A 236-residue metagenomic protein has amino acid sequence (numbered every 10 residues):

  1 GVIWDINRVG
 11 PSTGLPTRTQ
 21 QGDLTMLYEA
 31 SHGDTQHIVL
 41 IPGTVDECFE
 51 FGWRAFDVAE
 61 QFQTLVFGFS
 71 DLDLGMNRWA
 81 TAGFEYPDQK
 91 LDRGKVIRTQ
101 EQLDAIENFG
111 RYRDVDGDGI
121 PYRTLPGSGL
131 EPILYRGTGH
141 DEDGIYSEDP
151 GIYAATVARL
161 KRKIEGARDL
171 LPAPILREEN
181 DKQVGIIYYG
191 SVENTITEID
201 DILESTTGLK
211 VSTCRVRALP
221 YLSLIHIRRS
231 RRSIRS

Functional and structural regions predicted by a protein language model:
G1-W4, T13, Q36-H37, Q63-F69: Acidic/polar loop patches that form or flank catalytic/metal-binding clefts of enzymes that bind anionic ligands
I3-D34: Flexible glycine/proline-rich, aromatic-decorated loop/lid segments
D5-S12, T44-D46, L72-L74, R217-P220: Acidic, glycine-rich active-site loops and adjacent beta-strand->loop/helix elements that engage anionic groups
S31-H32, H37, D46, L224 (+2 more regions): Peripheral docking tails and interdomain loops at the edges of cofactor- or intermediate-handling domains
D34-A59: Active-site/ligand-binding-proximal alpha/beta "capping" segment
F51, F56-L224, R228, S236: Flexible, low-complexity linker and terminal segments
